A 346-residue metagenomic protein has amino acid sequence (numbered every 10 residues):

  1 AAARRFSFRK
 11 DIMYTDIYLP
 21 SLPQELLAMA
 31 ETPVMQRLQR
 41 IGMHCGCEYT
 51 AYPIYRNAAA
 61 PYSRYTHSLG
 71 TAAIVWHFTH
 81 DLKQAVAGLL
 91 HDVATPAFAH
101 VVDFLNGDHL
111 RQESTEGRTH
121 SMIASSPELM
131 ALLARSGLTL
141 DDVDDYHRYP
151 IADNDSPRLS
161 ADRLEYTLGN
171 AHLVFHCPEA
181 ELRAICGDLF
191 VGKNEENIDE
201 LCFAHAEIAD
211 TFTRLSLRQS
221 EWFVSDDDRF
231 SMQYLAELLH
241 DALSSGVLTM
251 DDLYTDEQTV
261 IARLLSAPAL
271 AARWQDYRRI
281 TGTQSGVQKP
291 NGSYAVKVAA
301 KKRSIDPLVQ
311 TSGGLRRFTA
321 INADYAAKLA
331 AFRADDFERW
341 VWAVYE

Functional and structural regions predicted by a protein language model:
A1-A3: Acidic, Ala/Val/Gly-enriched low-complexity intrinsically disordered segments
F6-K83, A97, V101-E346: Histidine-centered, transition-metal-coordinating active-site segments
Q84-D92: Short alpha-helical catalytic segment bearing the HExxH-like zincin motif of zinc-dependent metalloproteases
